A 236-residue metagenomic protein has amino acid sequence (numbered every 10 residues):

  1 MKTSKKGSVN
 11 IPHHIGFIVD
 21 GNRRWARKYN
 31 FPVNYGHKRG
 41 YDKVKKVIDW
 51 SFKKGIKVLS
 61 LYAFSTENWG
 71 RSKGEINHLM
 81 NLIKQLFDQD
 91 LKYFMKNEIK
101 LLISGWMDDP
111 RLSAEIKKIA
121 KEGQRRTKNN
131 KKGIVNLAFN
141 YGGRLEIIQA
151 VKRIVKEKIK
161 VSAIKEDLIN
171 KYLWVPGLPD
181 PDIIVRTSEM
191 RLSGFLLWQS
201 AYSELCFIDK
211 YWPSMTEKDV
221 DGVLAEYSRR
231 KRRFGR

Functional and structural regions predicted by a protein language model:
M1-R236: Flexible, compositionally biased loop and terminal segments
